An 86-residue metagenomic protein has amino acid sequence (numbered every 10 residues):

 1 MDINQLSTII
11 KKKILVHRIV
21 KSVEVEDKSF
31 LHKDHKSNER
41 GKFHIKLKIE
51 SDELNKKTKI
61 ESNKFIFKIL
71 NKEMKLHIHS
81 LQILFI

Functional and structural regions predicted by a protein language model:
M1-I60, K68, K72-I86: Contiguous, often N-terminal, cationic amphipathic patches that form binding interfaces
